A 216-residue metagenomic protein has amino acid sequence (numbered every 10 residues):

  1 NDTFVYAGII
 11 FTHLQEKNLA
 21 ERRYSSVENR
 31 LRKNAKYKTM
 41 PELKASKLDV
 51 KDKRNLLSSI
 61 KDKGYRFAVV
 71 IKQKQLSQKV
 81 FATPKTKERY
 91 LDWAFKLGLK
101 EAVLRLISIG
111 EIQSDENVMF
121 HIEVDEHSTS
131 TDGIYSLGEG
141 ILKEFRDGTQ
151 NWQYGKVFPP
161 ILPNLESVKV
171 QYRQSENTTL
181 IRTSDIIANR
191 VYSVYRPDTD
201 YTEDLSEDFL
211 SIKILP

Functional and structural regions predicted by a protein language model:
D2-P216: Phosphate-ester processing/binding pockets and catalytic centers
